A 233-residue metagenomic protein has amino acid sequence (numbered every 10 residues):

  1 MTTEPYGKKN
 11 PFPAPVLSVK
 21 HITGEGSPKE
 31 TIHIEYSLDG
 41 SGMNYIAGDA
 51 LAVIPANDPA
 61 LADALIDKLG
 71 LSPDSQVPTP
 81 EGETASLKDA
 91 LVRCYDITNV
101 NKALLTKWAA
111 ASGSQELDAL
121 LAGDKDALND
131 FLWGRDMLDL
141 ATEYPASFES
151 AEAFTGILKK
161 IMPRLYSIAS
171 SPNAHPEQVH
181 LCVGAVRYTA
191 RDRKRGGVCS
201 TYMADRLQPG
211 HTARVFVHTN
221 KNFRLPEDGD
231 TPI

Functional and structural regions predicted by a protein language model:
M1-I233: FNR-like FAD-binding dehydrogenase module
